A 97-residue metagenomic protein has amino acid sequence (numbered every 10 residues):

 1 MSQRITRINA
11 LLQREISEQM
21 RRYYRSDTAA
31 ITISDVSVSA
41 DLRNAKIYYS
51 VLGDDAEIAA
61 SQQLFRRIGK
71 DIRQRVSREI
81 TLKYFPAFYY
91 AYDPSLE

Functional and structural regions predicted by a protein language model:
M1-E97: Charge-rich, low-complexity N-terminal segments
